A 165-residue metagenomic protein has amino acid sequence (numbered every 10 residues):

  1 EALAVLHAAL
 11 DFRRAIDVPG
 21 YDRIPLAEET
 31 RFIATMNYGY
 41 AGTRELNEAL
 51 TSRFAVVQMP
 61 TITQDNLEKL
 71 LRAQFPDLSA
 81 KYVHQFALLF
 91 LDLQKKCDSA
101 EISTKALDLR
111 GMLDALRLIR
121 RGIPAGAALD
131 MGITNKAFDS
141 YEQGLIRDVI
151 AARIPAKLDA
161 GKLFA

Functional and structural regions predicted by a protein language model:
E1-A165: C-terminal regulatory/interaction module of P-loop NTP-utilizing enzymes
